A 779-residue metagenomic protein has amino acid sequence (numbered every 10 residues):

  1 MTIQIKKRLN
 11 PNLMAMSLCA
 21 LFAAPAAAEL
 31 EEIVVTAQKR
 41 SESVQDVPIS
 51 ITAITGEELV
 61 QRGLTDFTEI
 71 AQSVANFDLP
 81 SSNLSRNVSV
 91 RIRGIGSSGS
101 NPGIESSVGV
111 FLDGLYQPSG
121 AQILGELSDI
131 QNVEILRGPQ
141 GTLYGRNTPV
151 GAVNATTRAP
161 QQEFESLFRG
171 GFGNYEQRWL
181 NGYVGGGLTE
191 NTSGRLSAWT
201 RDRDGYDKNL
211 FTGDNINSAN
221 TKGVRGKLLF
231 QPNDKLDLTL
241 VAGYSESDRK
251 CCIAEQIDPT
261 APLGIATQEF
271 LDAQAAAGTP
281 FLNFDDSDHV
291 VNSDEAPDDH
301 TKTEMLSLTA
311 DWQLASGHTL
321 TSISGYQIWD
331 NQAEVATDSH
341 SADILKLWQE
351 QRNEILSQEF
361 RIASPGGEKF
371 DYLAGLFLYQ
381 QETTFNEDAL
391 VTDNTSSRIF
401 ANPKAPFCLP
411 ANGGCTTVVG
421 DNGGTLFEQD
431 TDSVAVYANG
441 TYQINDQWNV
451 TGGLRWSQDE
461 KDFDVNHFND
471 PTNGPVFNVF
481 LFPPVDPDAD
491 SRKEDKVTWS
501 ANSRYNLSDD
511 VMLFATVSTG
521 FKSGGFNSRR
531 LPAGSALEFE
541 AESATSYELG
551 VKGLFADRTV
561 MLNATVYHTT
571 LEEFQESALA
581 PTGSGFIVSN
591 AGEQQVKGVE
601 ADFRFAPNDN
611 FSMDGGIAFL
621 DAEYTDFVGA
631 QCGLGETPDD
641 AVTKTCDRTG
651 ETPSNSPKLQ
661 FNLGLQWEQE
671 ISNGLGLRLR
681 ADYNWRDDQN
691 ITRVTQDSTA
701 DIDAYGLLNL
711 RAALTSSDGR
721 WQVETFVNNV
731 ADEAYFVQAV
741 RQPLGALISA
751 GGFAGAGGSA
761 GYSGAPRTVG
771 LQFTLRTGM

Functional and structural regions predicted by a protein language model:
E29-E163, L549: Acidic, small-polar-rich N-terminal luminal/periplasmic segments of exported/outer-membrane proteins
E105-S107, S119, E126-R137, T142-N209 (+6 more regions): Outer-membrane beta-barrel translocator/receptor signature
D207-N215, C251-N292, T337-K346, D388-L426 (+6 more regions): Solvent-exposed loop segments that connect transmembrane elements
G213, A219-L373, Y379-Q381, M561-L562: Outer-membrane beta-barrel domain signature, strongest for Gram-negative TonB-dependent receptors and also present
L229-N233, I362-P365, G375-Y379, F427-T569 (+1 more regions): Structural signature of Gram-negative outer-membrane beta-barrels, strongest in the C-terminal barrel of TonB-dependent
S307-V335, N506-K522, E538-A606, S612-M613 (+2 more regions): Membrane-embedded beta-barrel scaffold of Gram-negative outer-membrane proteins
Y372, V450, H568-T570, S589-T692 (+1 more regions): Gram-negative outer-membrane beta-barrel transporters
D682-V694, L714-M779: C-terminal beta-signal and adjacent terminal beta-strands/loops of Gram-negative outer-membrane beta-barrel proteins
